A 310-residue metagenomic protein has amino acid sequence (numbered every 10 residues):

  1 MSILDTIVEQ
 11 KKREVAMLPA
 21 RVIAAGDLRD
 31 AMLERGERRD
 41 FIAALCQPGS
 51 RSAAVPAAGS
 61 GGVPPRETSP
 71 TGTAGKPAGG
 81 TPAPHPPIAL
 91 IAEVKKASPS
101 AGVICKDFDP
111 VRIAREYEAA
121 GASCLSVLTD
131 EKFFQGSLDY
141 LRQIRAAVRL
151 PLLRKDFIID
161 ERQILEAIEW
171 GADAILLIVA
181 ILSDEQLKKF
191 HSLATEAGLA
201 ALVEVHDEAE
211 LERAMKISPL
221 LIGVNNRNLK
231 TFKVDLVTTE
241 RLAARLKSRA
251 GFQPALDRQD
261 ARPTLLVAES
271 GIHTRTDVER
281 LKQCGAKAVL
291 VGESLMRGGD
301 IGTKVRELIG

Functional and structural regions predicted by a protein language model:
S2-P48, P86-C105: An N-cap/entry alpha-helix motif that binds or orients negatively charged groups
I7, A92, Y117, A167 (+4 more regions): Conserved, mostly hydrophobic/aromatic
C46-P87, K247-T264: Intrinsic disorder/low-complexity segments
V94-D109, P151-I159, L202-E204, V267-A268: Active-site mouth loops of central-metabolism enzymes
L125-F134, P151-D160, D173-D184, L199-D207 (+1 more regions): Catalytic beta/alpha-barrel core
I159-W170, E208-I217, I272-V289: Catalytic cores of alpha/beta
E166-L182, V224-T231, A286-K304: Glycine-rich phosphate-binding active-site loops on the catalytic face of alpha/beta enzymes
L242-R245, R297-G310: C-terminal helical cap(s) of enzyme catalytic domains, especially alpha/beta-barrels
